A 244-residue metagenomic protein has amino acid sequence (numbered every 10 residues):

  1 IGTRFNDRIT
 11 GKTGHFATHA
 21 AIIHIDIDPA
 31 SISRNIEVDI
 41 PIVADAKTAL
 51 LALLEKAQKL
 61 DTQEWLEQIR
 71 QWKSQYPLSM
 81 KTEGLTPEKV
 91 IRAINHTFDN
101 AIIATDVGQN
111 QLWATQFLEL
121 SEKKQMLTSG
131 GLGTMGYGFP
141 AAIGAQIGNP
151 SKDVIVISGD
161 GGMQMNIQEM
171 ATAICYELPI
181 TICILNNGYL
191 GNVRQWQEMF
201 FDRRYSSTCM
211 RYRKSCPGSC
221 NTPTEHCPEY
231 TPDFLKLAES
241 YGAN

Functional and structural regions predicted by a protein language model:
I1-G2, D26, D106, I157-S158 (+1 more regions): Short beta-strand segments
I1-Q68, Q197: Glycine-rich, acidic loop regions that bind phosphate or pyrophosphate groups
G2-F5, L50-D61, K73-Y76, N95-I102 (+3 more regions): Structural signal for hydrophobic packing residues in well-ordered secondary-structure cores of soluble enzyme domains
F5, P29, V107-Q111, N186-Y189: Glycine-rich beta-alpha junction loops
T10-T13, A93, E169-T172: A short acidic, amphipathic alpha-helical/loop segment
F16, S33-N35, P41-V43, K47-L53 (+1 more regions): Thiamine diphosphate
I42-A46, L50, T62-W65, E83-I91 (+3 more regions): Generic structural signal for well-ordered, non-membrane alpha-helical segments in soluble metabolic enzymes
Q68-A145: Active-site diphosphate/adenylate-binding microenvironment
